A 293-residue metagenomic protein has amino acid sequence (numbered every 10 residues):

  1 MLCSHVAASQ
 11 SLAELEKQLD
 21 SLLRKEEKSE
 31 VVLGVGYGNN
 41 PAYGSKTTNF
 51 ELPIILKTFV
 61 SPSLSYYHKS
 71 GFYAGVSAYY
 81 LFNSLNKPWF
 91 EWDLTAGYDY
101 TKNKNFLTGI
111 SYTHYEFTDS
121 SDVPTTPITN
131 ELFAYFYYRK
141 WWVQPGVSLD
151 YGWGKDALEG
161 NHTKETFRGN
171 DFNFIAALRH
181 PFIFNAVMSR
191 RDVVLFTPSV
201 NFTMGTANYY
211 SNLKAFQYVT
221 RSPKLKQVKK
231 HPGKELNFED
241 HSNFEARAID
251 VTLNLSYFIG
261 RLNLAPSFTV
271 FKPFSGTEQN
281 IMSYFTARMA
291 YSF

Functional and structural regions predicted by a protein language model:
S9-G34, Y43-E51, S189-R191: Outer-membrane beta-barrel biogenesis signature
D20-E30, T101-T108, Y137-P145, F182-T197 (+1 more regions): Short loop/turn motifs that connect adjacent beta-strands in outer-membrane beta-barrel proteins
V32-G38, S65, G75-Y79, G109-T113 (+6 more regions): Transmembrane beta-strands of outer-membrane beta-barrel proteins
N39-V60, V76-S84, E239-N243: Surface-exposed strand-loop-strand hairpins of Gram-negative outer-membrane beta-barrel proteins
L52-L56, S84-F90, V123-T129, T163-F172 (+2 more regions): Replace "Gram-negative outer membrane beta-barrel proteins" with "bacterial and organellar outer membrane beta-barrel
P62, L94-A96, L132-A134, A176-L178 (+2 more regions): Membrane-embedded beta-strands of outer-membrane beta-barrel proteins, especially the hydrophobic/small aromatic
D150-A265, T269-S275, Y291-F293: Outer-membrane beta-barrel transmembrane domain signature
N280-F293: Outer-membrane beta-barrel "beta-signal"
